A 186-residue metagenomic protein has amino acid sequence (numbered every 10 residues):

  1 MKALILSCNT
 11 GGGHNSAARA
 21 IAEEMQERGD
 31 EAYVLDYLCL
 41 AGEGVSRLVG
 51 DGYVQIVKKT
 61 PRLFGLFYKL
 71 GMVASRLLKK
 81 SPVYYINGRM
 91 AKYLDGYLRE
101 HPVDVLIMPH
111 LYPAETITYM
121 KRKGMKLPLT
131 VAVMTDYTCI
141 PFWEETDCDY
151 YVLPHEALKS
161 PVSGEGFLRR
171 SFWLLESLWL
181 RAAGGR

Functional and structural regions predicted by a protein language model:
M1-L4: Extreme N-terminal starter segment of soluble prokaryotic enzymes
C8-A17: A short, glycine/small-residue-rich beta-strand->loop->alpha-helix junction that serves as a flexible
A20, E24-D95: Conserved N-terminal ligand/cofactor-binding loop architecture of enzyme catalytic domains
Y84, A91-H110: Short N-terminal targeting/anchoring amphipathic segment
L98, K126-L127, P141-Y151: A conserved, positively charged/aromatic
V105-H110, A114, T118-D136: Active-site proximal beta-strand in glycosyltransferases
Y112-P113, C139, A157-K159: Alpha-helix capping/helix-boundary segments
Y150-R186: A nucleotide-sugar donor-handling region in carbohydrate enzymes
